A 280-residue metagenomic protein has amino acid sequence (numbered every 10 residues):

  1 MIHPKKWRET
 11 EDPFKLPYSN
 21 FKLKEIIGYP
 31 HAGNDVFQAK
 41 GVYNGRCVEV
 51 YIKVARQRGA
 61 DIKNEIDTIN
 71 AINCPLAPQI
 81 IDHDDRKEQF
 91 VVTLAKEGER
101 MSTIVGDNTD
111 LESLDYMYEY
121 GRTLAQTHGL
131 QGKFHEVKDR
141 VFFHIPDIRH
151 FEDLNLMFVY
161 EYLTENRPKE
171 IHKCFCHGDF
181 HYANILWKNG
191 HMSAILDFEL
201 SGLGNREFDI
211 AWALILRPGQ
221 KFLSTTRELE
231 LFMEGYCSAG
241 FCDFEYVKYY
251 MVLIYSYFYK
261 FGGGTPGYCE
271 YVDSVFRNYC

Functional and structural regions predicted by a protein language model:
K6-Y18, G129-G178, Y182-A183, K188 (+2 more regions): An alpha-helical support segment within catalytic cores of ATP-dependent transferases
G33-K63: ATP-binding glycine-rich loop module of kinase domains
D35-K40, T164-F208: Active-site acidic catalytic loop and adjacent metal/ATP-binding pocket of ATP-dependent phosphoryl transfer enzymes
D67-A77: Structural motif at the C-terminus of the N-lobe alphaC helix and the adjacent alphaC-beta4 loop of the Hanks-type
Q79-Q89: Short beta-strand micro-motifs within the conserved protein kinase catalytic domain, predominantly in the N-lobe
E88-R100: Conserved short submotifs of the Hanks-type protein kinase catalytic core that shape the nucleotide-binding pocket
E99-K138, N166: Conserved kinase catalytic-core helix
F208-F241, V252-Y268: Active-site activation/catalytic loop segments of kinase-like enzymes and analogous catalytic loops in related
